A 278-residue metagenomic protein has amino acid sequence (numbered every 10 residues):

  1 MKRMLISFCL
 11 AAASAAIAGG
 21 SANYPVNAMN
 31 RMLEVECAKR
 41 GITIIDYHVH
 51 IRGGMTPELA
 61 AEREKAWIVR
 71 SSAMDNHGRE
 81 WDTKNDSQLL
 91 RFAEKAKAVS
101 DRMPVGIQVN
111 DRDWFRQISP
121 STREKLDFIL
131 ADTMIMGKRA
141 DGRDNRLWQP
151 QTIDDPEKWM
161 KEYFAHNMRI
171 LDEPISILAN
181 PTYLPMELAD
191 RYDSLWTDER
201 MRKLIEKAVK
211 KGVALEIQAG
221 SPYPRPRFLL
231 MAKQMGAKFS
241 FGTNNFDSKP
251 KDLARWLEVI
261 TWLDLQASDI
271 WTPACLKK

Functional and structural regions predicted by a protein language model:
M1-M4: Positively charged n-region of N-terminal signal peptides that target proteins for export
C9-A18: Hydrophobic h-region of N-terminal signal peptides that target proteins for export in Gram-negative bacteria
S21-I42, Y192-K278: Charged catalytic cores and adjacent phosphate/nucleic-acid-binding surfaces used for phosphate/nucleic-acid chemistry
Y24, N30-K161, D247-P250: A metal-dependent hydrolase metal-coordination microenvironment
H48, I129, N180, L215 (+1 more regions): Conserved, mostly hydrophobic/aromatic
L59-E62, L90-K97, S119, N167-M168 (+3 more regions): Short amphipathic alpha-helical segments and helix-helix/interface helices
W67-I68, K125, E173-I177, D264-Q266: Short loop/turn motifs at secondary-structure junctions
D132-M136, R143-M235: Domain-core and long-helix interface of multi-subunit machines
